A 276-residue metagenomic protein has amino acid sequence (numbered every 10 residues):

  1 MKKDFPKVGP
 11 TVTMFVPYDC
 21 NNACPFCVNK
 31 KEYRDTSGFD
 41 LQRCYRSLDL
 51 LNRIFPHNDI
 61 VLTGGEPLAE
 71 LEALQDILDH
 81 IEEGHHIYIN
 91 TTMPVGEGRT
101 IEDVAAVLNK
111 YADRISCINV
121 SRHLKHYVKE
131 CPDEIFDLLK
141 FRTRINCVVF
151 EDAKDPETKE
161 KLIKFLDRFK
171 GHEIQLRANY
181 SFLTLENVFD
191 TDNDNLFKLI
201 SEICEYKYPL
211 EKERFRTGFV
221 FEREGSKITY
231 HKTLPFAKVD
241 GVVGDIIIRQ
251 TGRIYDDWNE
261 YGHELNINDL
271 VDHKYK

Functional and structural regions predicted by a protein language model:
M1-C44: Canonical Radical SAM [4Fe-4S] cluster-binding loop centered on the CxxxCxxC motif and its immediate flanking residues
M1-D4, I246-K276: Radical SAM enzyme core and accessory elements
T11, K30-Q42, F55-E70, E83-I101 (+3 more regions): Core AdoMet radical
T36, H123-V242, Q250, Y255 (+1 more regions): Radical SAM enzyme [4Fe-4S]-AdoMet core and its adjacent flexible, acidic and glycine-rich loops/tails across
R46-F55: A short, N-terminal amphipathic alpha-helix
L51, I77-I81, E134-K140: Hydrophobic positions in alpha-helices of CheY-like receiver
E72-D79, E97-K110, K129-E134, P156-K164: Distinct, well-ordered alpha-helical segments
I87, V242-V243: Regulatory, intrinsically disordered low-complexity regions in eukaryotic nuclear proteins
